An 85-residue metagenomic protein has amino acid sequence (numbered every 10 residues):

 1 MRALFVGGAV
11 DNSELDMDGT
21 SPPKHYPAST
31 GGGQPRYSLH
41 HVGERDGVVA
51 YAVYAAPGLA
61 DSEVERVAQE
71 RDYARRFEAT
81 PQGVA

Functional and structural regions predicted by a protein language model:
R2-V6, V10-A85: Domain-length accessory/inserted modules outside core catalytic folds
